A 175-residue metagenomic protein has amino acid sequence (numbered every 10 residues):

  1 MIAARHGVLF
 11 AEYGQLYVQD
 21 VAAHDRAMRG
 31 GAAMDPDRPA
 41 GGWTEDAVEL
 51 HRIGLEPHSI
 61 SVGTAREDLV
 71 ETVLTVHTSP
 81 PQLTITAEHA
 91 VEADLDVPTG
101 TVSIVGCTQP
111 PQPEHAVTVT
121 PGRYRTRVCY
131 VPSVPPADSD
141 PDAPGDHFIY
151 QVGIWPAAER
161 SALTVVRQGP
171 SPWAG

Functional and structural regions predicted by a protein language model:
M1-E88, P135-G175: Primarily secretory-pathway and cell-envelope proteins
D68, T101-S103, P110, R125 (+2 more regions): A generic structural micro-environment signature that highlights single residues at secondary-structure boundaries
T84-T120: Extended, solvent-exposed segments with strong compositional bias
D96, R127-V128: Short, intrinsically disordered/low-complexity patches at protein termini and at juxtamembrane boundaries
T120-R127, F148: A glycine-anchored, Pro-Gly-centered beta-turn/N-cap motif
Y130-S133: Short beta-strand-plus-loop segments that form exposed binding edges in beta-rich domains
